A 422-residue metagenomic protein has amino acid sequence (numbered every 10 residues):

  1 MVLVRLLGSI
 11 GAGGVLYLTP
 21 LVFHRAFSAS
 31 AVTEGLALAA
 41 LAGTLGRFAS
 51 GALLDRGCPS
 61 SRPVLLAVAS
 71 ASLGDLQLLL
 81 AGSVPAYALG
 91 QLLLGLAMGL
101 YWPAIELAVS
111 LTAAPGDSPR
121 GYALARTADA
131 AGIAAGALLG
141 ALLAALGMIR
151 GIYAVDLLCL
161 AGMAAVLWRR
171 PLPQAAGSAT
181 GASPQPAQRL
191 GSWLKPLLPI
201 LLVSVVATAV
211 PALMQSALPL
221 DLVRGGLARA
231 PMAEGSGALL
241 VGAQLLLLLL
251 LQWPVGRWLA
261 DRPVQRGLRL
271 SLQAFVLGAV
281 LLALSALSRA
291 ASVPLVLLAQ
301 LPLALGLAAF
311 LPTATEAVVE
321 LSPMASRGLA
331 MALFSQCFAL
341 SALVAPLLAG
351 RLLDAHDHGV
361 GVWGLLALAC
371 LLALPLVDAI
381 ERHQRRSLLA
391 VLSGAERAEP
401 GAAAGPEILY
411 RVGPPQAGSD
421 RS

Functional and structural regions predicted by a protein language model:
M1-A40, P199, V203, A207-G237: Helix-loop boundary and gating motifs at the non-cytosolic
A12, L93-I105, L303-A314: Core transmembrane helices of Major Facilitator Superfamily
G46-P59, L250-V264, L353: Helix-to-loop junctions at the C-terminal end of transmembrane segments in multipass secondary transporters
R62-L76, L157, R266-L281: Structural signature of the two symmetry-related core transmembrane helices
L92-D129: Cytoplasmic helix-loop-helix junction between adjacent transmembrane helices in 12-TM secondary transporters
A145-L158, R351-C370: A membrane-interface helix-boundary motif in multi-pass transporters
L172-L202: Juxtamembrane intracellular "pre-TM" segments in multi-pass secondary transporters
R266-F310: C-terminal transmembrane helical hairpin of 12-TM major facilitator-type secondary transporters
